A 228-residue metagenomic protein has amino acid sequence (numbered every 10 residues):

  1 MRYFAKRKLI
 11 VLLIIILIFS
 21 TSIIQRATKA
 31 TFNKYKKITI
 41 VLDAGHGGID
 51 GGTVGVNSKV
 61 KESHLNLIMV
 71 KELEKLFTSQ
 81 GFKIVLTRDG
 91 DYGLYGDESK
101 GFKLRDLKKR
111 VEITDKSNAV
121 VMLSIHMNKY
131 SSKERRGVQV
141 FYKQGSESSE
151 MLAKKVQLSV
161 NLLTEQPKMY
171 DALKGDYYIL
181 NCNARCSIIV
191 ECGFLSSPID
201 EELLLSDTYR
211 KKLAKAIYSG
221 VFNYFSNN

Functional and structural regions predicted by a protein language model:
M1-N228: Catalytic-site microenvironment of enzymes that process N-acetyl-hexosamine-containing cell-wall polysaccharides
